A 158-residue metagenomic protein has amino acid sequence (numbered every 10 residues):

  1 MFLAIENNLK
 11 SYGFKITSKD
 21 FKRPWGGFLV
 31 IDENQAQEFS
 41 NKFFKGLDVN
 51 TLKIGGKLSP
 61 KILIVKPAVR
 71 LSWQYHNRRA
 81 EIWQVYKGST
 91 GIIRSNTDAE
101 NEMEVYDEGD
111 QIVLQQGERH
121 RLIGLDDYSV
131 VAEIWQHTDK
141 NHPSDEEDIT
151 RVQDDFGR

Functional and structural regions predicted by a protein language model:
M1-L58, I149-R158: A short, N-terminal "cap"/entry segment at the start of jelly-roll beta-barrel domains of the cupin/DSBH fold
F44, K61-R79: Conserved short histidine dyad/triad with adjacent acidic residue
L58, R78, Q116-E118: Short, surface-exposed coil-to-beta transition loops
I64, N96-H120: Short acidic-glycine-tyrosine-enriched beta hairpin
K66-P67, N77-T97: Glycine- and acidic-residue-biased ligand/ion/polar-headgroup-sensing regions
L71-Q74, W83, I92-R94, L114 (+2 more regions): Short beta-strand His + acidic residue motifs that chelate non-heme Fe in jelly-roll/DSBH and cupin folds
R79, G91, D98-E100, S129 (+1 more regions): Short, surface-exposed beta-strand-loop junctions and turns on beta-sheet-rich folds
R121-R158: Double-stranded beta-helix
